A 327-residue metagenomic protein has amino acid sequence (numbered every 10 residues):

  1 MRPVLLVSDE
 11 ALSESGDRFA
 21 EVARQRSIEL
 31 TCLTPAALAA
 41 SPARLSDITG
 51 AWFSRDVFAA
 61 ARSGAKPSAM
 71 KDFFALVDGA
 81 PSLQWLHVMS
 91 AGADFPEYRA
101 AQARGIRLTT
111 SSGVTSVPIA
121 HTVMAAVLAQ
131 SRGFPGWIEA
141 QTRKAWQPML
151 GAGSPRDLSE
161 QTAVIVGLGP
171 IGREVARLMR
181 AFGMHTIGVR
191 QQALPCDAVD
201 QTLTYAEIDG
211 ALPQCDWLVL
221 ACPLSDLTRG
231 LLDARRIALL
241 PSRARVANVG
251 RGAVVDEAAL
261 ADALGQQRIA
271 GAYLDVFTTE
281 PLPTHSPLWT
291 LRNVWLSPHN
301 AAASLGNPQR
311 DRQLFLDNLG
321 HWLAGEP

Functional and structural regions predicted by a protein language model:
M1-G64: N-terminal glycine-/charge-rich "phosphate-binding" loop or analogous flexible N-terminal tail
A20-V22, S41-L45, P96-A103, R177-M179 (+2 more regions): Short loop/helix-cap segments at secondary-structure boundaries that form the rim of catalytic
A39-D47, A75-V77, A206-P213: Short amphipathic alpha-helix with an adjacent loop that forms part of the alpha/beta core around
G50-I138: Phosphate/diphosphate ligand-binding glycine-rich loop within oxidoreductases
M70-S82, R99-A103, I237-R243, A263-R268 (+1 more regions): Short, conserved loop/helix-junction motifs that constitute active-site signature segments in enzyme catalytic cores
T110-T122, G136-Q141, A152-S154, T278-P327: C-terminal helix-to-coil terminal segments
I138-E174: Glycine-rich NAD(P)-binding loop of Rossmann-like domains
Q192-P287: Rossmann-like adenosine-cofactor binding region
